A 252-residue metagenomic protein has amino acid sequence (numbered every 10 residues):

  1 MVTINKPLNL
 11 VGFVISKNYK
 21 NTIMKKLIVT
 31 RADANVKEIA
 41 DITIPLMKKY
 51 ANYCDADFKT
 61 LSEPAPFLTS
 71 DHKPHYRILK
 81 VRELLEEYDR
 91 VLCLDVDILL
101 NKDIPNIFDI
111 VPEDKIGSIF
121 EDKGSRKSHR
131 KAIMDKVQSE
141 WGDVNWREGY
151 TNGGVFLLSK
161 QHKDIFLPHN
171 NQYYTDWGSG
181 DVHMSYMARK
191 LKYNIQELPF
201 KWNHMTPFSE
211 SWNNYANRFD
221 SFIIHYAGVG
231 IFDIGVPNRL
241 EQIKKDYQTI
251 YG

Functional and structural regions predicted by a protein language model:
P7: Cationic, low-complexity basic patches in intrinsically disordered or flexible, solvent-exposed regions
G12-I23: Short, Lys/Arg-enriched N-terminal segments with co-localized hydrophobic residues within the first ~10-30 amino acids
I23-Y76, L84-E87, A227-F232, V236-N238 (+1 more regions): N-terminal anchoring/stem segment of glycosyltransferases
F67-L94, N101-N106, I119, T151-G153 (+4 more regions): A conserved donor-nucleotide-binding helix/loop in the catalytic core of Leloir-type glycosyltransferases
K102-E140: Conserved donor-nucleotide/metal-binding helix-loop-beta segment in metal-dependent transferases, i.e., the alpha-helix
Q138-W146, S211: Short, P/G- and charge-enriched loop/turn segments at secondary-structure junctions
E148-V236: Catalytic core and acceptor-binding pocket of nucleotide-sugar-dependent glycosyltransferases
